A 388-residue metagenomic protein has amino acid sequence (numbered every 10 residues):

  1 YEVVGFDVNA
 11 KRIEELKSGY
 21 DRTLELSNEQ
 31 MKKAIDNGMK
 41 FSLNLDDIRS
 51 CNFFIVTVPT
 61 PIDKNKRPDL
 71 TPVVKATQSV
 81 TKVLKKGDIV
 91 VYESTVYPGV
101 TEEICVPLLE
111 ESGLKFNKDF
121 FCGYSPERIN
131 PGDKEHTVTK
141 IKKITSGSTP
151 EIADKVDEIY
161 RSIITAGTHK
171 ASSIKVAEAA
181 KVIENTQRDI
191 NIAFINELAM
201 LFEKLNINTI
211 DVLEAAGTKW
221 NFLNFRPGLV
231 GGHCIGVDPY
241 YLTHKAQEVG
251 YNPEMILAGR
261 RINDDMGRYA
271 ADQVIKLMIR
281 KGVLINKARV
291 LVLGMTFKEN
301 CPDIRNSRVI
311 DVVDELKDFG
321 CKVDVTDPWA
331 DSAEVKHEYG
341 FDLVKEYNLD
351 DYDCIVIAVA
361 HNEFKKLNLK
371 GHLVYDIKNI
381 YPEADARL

Functional and structural regions predicted by a protein language model:
Y1-L388: Structural/interface elements that position substrates and couple domains in central-metabolism enzymes
